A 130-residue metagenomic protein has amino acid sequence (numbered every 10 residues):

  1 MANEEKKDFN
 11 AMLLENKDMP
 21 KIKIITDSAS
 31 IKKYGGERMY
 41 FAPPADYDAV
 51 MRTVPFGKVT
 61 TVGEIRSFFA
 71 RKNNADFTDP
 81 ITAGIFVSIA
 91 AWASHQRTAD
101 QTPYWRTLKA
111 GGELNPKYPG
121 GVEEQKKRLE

Functional and structural regions predicted by a protein language model:
N3-E130: Nucleic acid-binding interface residues in structured DNA/RNA-binding domains, emphasizing the DNA-engaging scaffolds
